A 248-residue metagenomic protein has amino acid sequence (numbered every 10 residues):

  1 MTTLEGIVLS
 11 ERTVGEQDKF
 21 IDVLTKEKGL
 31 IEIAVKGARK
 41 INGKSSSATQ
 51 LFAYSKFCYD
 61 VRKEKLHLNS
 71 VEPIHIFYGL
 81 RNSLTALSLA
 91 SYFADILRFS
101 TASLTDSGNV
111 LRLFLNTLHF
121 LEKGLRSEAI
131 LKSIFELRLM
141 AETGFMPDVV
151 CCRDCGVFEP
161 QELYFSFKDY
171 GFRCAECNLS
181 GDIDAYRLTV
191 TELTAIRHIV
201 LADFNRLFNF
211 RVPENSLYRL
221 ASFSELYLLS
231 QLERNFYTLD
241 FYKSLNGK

Functional and structural regions predicted by a protein language model:
M1-K248: Non-catalytic alpha-helical scaffolds and adjoining flexible linkers that form interface surfaces for assembly
